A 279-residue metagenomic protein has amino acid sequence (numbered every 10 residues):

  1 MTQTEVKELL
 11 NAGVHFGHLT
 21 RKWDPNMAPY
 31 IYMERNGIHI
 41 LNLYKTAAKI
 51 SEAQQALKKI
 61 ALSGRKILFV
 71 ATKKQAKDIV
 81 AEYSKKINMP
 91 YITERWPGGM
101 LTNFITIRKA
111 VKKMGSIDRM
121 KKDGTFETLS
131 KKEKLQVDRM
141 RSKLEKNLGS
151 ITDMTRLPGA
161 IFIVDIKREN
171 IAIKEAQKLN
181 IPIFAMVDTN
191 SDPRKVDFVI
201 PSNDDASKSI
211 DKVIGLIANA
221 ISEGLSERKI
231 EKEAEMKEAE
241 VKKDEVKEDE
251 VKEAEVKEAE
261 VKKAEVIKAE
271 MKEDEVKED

Functional and structural regions predicted by a protein language model:
M1-K66, T72-K73, K77-M120, K131-K134 (+3 more regions): N-terminal cationic and glycine-rich segments that engage phosphates or anionic surfaces
M1-K7, E223-D279: Intrinsically disordered, compositionally biased charged tails
G13, F69, I161, V213: Residue-level signature of catalytic and energy-coupling elements of molecular machines, predominantly ATP/GTP-dependent
L41, V70, I163-D165, M186 (+1 more regions): Conserved beta-strand segments of the P-loop GTPase G domain that flank and frequently precede/overlap
T46, T72-K73, I166, T189 (+1 more regions): Short beta->alpha junction loops/turns
P90-V196: Long, charge-patterned amphipathic alpha-helical coiled-coil/hairpin "stalk" segments used as oligomerization
A172-I230: Short glycine/threonine-rich loop/turn motifs
